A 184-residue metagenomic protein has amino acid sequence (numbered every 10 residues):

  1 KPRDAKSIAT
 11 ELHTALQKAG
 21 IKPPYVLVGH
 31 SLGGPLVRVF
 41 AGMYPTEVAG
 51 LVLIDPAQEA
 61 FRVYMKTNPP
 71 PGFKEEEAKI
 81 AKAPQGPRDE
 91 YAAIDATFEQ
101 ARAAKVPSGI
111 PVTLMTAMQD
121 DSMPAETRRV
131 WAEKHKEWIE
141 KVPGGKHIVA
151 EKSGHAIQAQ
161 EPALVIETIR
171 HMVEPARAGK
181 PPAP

Functional and structural regions predicted by a protein language model:
K1, F61-N68, P124-R128: Short aromatic-enriched loop/helix-cap "lid" or pocket-rim segments at secondary-structure transitions that line
K1-V26: Active-site loop/oxyanion-hole signature of alpha/beta-hydrolase fold enzymes
H13, R38-G42, I166: Short, hydrophobic alpha-helix immediately C-terminal to the catalytic nucleophile
P23-F61: Conserved hydrolase catalytic core segment
L53-P87: A catalytic-pocket lid/entrance helix-loop region that shapes and gates access to the active site across common
F73-E151: Conserved serine/cysteine hydrolase catalytic core
P143-P184: Catalytic active-site module of serine/aspartate enzymes centered on a nucleophile-bearing elbow/loop
